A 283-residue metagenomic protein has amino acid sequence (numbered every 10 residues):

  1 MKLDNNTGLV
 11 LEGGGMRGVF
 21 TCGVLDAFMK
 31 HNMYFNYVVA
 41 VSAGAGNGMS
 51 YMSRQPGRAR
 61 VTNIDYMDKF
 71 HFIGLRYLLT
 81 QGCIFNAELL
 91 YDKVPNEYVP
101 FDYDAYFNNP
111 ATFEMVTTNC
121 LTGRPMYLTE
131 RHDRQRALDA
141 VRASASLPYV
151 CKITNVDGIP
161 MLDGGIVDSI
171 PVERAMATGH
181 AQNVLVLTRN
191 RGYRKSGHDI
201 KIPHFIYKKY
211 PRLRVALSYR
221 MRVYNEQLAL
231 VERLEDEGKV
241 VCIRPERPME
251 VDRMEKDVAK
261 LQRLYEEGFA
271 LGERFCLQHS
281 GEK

Functional and structural regions predicted by a protein language model:
M1-V41, M49-K283: Patatin-like phospholipase
